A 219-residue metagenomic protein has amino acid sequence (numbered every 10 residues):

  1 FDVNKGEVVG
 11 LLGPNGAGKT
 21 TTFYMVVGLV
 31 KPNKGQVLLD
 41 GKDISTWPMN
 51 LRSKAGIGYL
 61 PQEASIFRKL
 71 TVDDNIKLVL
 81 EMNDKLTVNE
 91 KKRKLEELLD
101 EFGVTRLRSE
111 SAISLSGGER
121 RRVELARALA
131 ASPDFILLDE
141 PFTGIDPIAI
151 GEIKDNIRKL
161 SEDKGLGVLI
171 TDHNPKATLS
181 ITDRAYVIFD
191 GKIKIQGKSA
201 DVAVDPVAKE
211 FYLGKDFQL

Functional and structural regions predicted by a protein language model:
L12-P14: The feature captures the beta-strand-to-loop junction immediately N-terminal to the Walker
V27: Helix-to-loop junction immediately C-terminal to a conserved catalytic motif
D43-E63, V88-K92, S199-V207: ABC ATPase NBD coupling module
V88-L107, R158, V207: Conserved ABC ATPase "signature" region
S111-L115, E119: Conserved ABC ATPase signature
S132: Conserved catalytic motifs of ABC-family nucleotide-binding domains
I136-E140: Catalytic Walker B motif of ABC-type/P-loop ATPase nucleotide-binding domains
